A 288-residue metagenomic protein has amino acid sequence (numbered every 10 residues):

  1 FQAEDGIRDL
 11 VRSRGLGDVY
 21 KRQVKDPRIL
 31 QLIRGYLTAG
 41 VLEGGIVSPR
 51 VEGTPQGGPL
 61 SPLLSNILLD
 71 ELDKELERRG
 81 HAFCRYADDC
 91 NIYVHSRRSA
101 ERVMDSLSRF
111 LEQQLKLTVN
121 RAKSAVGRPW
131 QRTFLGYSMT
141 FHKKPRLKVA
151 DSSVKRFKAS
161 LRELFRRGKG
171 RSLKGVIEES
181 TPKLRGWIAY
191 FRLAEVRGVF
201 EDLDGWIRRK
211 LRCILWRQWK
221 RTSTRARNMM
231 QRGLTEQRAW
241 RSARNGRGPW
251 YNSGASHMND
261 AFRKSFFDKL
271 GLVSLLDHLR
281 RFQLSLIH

Functional and structural regions predicted by a protein language model:
F1-Y20: Single conserved hydrophobic/aromatic residue that forms the stacking wall/gate of nucleotide- or nucleobase-binding
S13-R14, G40-L64: Short, conserved non-catalytic motifs in the polymerase core
V24-K25, S108-K116: A common structural junction motif
I29, I46-V47, P62-V103: Active-site palm subdomain of RNA-directed nucleic acid polymerases
T38, E112-G186: A conserved non-catalytic segment of reverse transcriptases and RNA-directed RNA polymerases corresponding to the late
P49-G53, P145-R146, R162-V176, W187-V199 (+1 more regions): Short, solvent-exposed helix-loop connector elements
K210, L215, W219-I287: Extended C-terminal regions of large enzymes
